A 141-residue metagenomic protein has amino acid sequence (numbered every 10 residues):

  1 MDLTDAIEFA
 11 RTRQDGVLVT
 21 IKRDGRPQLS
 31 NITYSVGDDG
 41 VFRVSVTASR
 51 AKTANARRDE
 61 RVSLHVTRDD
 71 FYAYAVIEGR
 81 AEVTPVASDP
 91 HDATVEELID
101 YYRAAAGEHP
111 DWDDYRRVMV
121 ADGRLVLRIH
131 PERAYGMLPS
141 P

Functional and structural regions predicted by a protein language model:
M1-G16: Extreme N-terminal tail/first-helix region
L3, I7, T53, D92-V95: Short, structured helix-loop boundary elements
L3-T4, S49-R50, W112: Structural motif corresponding to alpha-helix initiation and N-cap regions
A10-R11, R57-R58, V120: Alpha-helix boundary recognition
Q14-A48, A54-A56, V62-V66, Y74-V76: Short beta-strand segments
R58-V62, A104-G107: Short, intrinsically disordered, mixed-charge
D70: AMP-binding (ANL) adenylation modules
A73-P141: Charged, gly/pro-rich active-site loop segments
